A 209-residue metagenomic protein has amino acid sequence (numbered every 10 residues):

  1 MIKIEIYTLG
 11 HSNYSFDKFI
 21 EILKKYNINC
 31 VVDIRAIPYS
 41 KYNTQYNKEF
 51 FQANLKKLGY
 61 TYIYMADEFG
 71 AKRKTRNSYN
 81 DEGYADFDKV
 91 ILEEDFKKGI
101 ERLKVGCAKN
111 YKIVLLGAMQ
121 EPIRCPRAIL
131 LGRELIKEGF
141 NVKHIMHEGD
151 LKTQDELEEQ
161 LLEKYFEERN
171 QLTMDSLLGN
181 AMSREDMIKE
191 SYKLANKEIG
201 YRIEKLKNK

Functional and structural regions predicted by a protein language model:
M1-K209: Residues lining hydrophobic/aromatic ligand-binding pockets adjacent to catalytic sites
